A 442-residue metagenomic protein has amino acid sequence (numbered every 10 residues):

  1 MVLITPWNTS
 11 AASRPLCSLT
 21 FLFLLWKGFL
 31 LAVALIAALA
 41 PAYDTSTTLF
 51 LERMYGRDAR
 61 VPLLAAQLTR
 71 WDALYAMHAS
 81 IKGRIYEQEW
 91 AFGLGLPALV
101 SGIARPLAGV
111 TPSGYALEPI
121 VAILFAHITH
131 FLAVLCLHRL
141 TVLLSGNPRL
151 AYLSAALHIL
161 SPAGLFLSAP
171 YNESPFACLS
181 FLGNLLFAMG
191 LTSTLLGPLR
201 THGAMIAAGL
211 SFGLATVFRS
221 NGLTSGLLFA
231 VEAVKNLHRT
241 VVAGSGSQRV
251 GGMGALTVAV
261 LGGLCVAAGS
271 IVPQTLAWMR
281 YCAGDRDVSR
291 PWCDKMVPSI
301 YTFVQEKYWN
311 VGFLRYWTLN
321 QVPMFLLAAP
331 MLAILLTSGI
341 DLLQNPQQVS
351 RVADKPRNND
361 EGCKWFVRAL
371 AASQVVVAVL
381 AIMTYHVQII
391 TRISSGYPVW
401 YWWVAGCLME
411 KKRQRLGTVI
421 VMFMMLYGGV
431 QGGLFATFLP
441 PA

Functional and structural regions predicted by a protein language model:
M1-D58, V258, G262: Start-transfer (signal-anchor) and selected internal transmembrane alpha helices of multi-pass inner/ER membrane
F29-P41, G213-V352, V430: Membrane-lumen/periplasm interface segments of specific transmembrane helices in polyprenyl phosphate-linked
Q67-S113: Short hydrophobic/aromatic helix or loop-helix immediately within or flanking a transmembrane segment in polytopic
G95-L96, V100-A104, I120-C136, F176-L179 (+4 more regions): Transmembrane alpha-helices of multi-pass, membrane-embedded glycan-processing enzymes that use lipid-linked
P112-V121, L132, L137-L160: Transmembrane-helix signature of polytopic, membrane-embedded enzymes that assemble or transfer cell-envelope glycans
I159, A163-F166, F181, L185 (+4 more regions): Membrane-interface alpha helices of multi-pass inner-membrane proteins
S168-F176, I389, I393: Short acidic/glycine- and proline-prone juxtamembrane loop motifs at membrane-interface regions of multi-pass membrane
N320-K364, V377-M383, P398-M409: Hydrophobic, aromatic-rich transmembrane alpha-helices and their immediate juxtamembrane boundary segments
